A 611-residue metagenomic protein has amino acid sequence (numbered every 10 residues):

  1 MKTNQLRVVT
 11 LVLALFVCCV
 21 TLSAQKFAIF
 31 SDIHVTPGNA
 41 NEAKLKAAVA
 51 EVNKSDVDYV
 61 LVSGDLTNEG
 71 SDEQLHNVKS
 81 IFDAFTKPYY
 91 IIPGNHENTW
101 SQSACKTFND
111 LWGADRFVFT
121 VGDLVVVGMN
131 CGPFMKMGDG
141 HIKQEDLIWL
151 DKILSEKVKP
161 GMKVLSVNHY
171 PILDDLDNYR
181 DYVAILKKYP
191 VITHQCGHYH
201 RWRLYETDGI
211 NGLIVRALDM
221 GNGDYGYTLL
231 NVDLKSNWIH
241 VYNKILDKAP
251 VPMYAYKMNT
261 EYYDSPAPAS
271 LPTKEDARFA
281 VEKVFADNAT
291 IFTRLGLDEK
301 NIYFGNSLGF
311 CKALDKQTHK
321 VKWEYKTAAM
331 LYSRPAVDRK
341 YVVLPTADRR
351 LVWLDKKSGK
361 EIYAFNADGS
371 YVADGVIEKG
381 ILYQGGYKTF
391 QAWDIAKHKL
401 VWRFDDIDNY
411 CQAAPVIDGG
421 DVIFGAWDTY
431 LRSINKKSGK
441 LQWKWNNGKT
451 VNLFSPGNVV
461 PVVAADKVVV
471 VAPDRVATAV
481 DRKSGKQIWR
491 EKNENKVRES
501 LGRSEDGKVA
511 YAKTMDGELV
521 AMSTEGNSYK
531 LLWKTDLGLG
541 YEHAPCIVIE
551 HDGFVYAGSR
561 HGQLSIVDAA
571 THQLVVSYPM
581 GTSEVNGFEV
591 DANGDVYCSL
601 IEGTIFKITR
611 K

Functional and structural regions predicted by a protein language model:
L22-N77: N-terminal active-site segment of His-dependent metallophosphoesterases
A40, G64-D83, N98-D110, D175-D181 (+1 more regions): Metal-dependent catalytic neighborhoods of phosphoester/phosphodiester hydrolases
V52-Y59, G138-N211: His/acidic metal-ligating clusters that form di-metal
I210-T273: Binuclear metal-dependent phosphoesterase catalytic core
D276-G296, W323-A336, Y363-V376, Y387 (+5 more regions): Extracytoplasmic beta-rich repeat domains
L308-C311, D348-L351, K388-Q391, T429-Y430 (+4 more regions): Loop/turn residues immediately N-terminal
D315-H319, D355-G359, D394-H398, N435-G439 (+4 more regions): Short loop/turn segments that connect beta-strands within beta-propeller blades
M580-K611: Blade-level signature of beta-propeller repeat domains, shared across WD40, Kelch, NHL, RCC1 and BNR/Asp-box propellers
